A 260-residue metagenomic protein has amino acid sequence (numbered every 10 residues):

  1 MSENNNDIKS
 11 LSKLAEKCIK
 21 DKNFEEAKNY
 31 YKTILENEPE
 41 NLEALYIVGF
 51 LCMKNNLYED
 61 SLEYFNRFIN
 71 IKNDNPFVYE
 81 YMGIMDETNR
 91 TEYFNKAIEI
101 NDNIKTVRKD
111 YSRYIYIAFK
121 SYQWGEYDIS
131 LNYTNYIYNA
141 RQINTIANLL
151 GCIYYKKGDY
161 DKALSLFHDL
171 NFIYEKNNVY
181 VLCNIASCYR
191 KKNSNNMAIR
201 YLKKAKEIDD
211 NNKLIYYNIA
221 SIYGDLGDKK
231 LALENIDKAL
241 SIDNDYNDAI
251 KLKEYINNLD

Functional and structural regions predicted by a protein language model:
N5, P39, N73, D102 (+5 more regions): Short coil turns that delineate tetratricopeptide repeat
N6-N37, E43, M53-K54, S112-G125 (+3 more regions): Alpha-helical segment of the N-proximal tetratricopeptide repeat
K9, E43, F77, S112-R113 (+4 more regions): Start-of-helix register in tetratricopeptide repeats
K13, I47-F50, Y81, D110 (+5 more regions): Canonical tetratricopeptide repeat
K20-D21, K54-N55, E87-T88, Q123-W124 (+4 more regions): Register position in tetratricopeptide repeats
T33-I34, R67-F68, K96-A97, N101-I104 (+4 more regions): Canonical positions in the second alpha-helix
N148-G158, S165-E207: Alpha-helical adaptor scaffolds
